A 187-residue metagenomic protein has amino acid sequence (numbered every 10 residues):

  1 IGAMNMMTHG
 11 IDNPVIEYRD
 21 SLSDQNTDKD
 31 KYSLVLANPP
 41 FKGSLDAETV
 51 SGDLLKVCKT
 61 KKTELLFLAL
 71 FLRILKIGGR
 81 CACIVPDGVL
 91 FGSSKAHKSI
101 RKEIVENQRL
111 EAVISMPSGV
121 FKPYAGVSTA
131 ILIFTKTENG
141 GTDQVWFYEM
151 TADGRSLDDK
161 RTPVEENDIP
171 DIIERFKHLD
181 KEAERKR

Functional and structural regions predicted by a protein language model:
A3-D30: S-adenosyl-L-methionine
S23-Q25, K29-R187: A conserved structural/catalytic subdomain of Rossmann-like adenosyl-cofactor enzymes
